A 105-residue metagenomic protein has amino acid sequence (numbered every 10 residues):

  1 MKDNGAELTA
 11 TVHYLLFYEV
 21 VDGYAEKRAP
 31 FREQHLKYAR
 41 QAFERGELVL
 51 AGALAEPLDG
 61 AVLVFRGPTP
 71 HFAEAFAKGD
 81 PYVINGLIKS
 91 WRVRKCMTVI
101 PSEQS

Functional and structural regions predicted by a protein language model:
M1-S105: Conserved, structured core segments of small domains
